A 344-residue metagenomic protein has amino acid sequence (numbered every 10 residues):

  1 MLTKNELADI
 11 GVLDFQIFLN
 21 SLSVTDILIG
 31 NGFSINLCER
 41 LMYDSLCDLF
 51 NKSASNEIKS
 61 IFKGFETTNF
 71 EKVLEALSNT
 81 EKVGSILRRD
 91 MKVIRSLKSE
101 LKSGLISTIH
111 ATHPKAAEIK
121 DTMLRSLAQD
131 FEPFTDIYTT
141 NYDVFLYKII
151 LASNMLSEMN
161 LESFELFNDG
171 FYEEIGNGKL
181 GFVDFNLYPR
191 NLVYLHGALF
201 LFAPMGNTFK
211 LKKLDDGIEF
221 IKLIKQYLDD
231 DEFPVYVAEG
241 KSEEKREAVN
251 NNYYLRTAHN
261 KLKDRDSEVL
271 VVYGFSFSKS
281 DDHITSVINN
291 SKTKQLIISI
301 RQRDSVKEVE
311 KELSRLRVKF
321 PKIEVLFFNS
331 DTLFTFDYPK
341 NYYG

Functional and structural regions predicted by a protein language model:
M1-I27, F33-L37, K245, Y253-G344: SIR2/sirtuin-family catalytic core signature
M1-K148, S157: Gly/serine-rich nucleotide phosphate-binding loop at the start of the catalytic core of nucleotide/ADP-ribose-handling
A8-L13, A116-M123, F171-L180, R246-L262: A Trp-anchored, charged/polar loop motif used as the substrate-binding/catalytic surface of acyl/ester-handling
T25, F65-K72, L77-R88, A128-S242 (+1 more regions): Extended, H/D-rich, highly charged conserved domains that either
L41, A152-N154, T285: Single-residue recognition of alpha-helix boundary sites
F50, N141, H196-L199, I300 (+1 more regions): Residues at the C-termini of beta-strands that transition into short coil/loop
S55-S60, G170-L187, K294-E312: Short, flexible loop segments at boundaries between secondary-structure elements
T108-K115, F167, S242-V249: Surface-exposed cleft-lining segments at the edges of enzyme active sites
